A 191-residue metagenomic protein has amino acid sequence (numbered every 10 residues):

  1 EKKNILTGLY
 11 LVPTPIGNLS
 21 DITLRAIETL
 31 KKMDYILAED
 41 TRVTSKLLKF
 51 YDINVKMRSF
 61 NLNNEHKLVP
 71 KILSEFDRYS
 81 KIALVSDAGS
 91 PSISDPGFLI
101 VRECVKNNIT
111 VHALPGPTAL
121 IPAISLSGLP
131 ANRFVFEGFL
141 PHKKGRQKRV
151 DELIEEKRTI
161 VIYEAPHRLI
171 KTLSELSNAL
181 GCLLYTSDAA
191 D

Functional and structural regions predicted by a protein language model:
E1-L62: Glycine-rich, flexible N-terminal cofactor/catalytic loop recognition
I16-L19, D87-P91, P166-R168: Short glycine-rich anion-binding loops that position phosphate/pyrophosphate groups of nucleotides and phosphorylated
L30-I36, I109-V111, T159-I160: Short active-site oxyanion
N61-N64, L140: Conserved helicase motor
L73-V111, T118: Glycine/small-residue-rich loop that forms an oxyanion/phosphate-binding "nest" at active or ligand-binding sites
L99-E156: Class I SAM-dependent methyltransferase SAM-binding "motif I" and its flanking Rossmann-like core
G145-L184: ATP/pyrophosphate-binding catalytic subdomain of soluble kinases
Y185-D191: Conserved small/polar residues in nucleotide/adenosyl-binding loops
